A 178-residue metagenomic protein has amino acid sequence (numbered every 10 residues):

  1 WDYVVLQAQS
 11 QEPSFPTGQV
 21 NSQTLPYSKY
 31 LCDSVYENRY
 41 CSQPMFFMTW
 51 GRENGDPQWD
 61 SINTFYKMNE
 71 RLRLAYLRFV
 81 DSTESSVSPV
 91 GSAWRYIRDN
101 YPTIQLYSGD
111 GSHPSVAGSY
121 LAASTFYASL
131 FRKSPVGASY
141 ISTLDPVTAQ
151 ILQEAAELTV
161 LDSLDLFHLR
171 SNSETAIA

Functional and structural regions predicted by a protein language model:
W1-V116: Alpha-helical cap/lid subdomain in secreted, periplasmic, or secretory-pathway luminal O-acyl-processing enzymes
L106, H113, A117, A123-T175: Conserved catalytic region of serine esterases and O-acyltransferases that act on ester linkages in lipids
